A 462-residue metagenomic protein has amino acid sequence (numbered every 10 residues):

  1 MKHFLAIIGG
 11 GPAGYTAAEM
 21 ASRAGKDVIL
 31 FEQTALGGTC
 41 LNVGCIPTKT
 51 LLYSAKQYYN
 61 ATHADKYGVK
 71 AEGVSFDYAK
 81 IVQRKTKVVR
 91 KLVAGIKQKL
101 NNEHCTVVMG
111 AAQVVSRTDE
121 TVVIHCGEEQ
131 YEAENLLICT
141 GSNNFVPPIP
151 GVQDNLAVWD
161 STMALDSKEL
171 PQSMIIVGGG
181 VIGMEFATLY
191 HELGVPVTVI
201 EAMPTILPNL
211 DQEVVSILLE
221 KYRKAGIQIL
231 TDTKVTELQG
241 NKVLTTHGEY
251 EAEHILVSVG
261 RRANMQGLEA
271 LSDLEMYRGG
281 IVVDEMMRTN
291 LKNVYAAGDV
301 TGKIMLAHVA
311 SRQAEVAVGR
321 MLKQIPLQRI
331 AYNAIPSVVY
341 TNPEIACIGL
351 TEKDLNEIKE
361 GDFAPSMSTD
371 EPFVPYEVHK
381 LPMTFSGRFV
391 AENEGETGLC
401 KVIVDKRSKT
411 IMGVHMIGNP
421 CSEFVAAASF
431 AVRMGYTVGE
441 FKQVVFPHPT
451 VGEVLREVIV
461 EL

Functional and structural regions predicted by a protein language model:
H3, M20, C40-V43, P47-Q130 (+2 more regions): N-terminal Rossmann-like dinucleotide/flavin-binding domain of flavoprotein oxidoreductases that bind FAD/FMN
A6-I8, A112, Y131-G141, V177 (+2 more regions): Short hydrophobic core segments
A6-T34, I46, T50-Q57, T86 (+2 more regions): Flexible, glycine-rich terminal cap/loop adjacent to redox cofactors in electron-transfer oxidoreductases
S22-T39, P196-I206: Glycine-rich FAD pyrophosphate-binding loop
C45, T140-P196, I200, L271-M286 (+1 more regions): Glycine-rich dinucleotide-binding loop and its adjacent helix/turn
V82, K87-V93, K97, L165-D166 (+4 more regions): Rossmann-like dinucleotide-binding cores of NAD(P)H-dependent redox enzymes
T106-M109, Q113-H125, L193-E285, I325 (+1 more regions): A Rossmann-like FAD-binding core segment of flavoenzymes
D154-L170, Y250-I325: FAD-site-proximal beta/loop scaffold in flavoenzymes
